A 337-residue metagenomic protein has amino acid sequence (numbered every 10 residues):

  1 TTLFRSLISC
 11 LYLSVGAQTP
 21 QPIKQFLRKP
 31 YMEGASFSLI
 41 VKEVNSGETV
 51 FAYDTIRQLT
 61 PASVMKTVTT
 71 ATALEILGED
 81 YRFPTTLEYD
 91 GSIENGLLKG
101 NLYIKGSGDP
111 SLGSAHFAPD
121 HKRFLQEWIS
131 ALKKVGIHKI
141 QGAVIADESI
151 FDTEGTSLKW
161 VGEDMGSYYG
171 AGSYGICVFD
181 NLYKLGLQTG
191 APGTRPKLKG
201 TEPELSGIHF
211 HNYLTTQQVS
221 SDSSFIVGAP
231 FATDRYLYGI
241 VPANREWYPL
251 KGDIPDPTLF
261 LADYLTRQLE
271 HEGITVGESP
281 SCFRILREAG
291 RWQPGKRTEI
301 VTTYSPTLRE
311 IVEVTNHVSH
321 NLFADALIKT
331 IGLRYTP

Functional and structural regions predicted by a protein language model:
T1-L3: Short, small-residue-biased leader/transition segments that mark boundaries at the very start of proteins
S6-A17: Hydrophobic h-region of N-terminal signal peptides that target proteins for export in Gram-negative bacteria
V15-Q58, P84, Q126, S130-G136: Beta-lactamase-like hydrolase cores
T19, P61, M65, L261 (+1 more regions): Hydrophobic (often cysteine-bearing) scaffold residues that line and stabilize catalytic clefts of nucleotide/cofactor
Q25-L27, I76-P337: Conserved serine DD-peptidase/penicillin-binding transpeptidase domain and beta-lactam-recognizing active-site
E43-N45, S63, L74, G108: Short glycine-rich, polar/acidic loop-and-turn segments at beta strand-coil junctions
A52-T72, I76: Short active-site loop at a secondary-structure junction that contains or immediately precedes the catalytic residue(s)
